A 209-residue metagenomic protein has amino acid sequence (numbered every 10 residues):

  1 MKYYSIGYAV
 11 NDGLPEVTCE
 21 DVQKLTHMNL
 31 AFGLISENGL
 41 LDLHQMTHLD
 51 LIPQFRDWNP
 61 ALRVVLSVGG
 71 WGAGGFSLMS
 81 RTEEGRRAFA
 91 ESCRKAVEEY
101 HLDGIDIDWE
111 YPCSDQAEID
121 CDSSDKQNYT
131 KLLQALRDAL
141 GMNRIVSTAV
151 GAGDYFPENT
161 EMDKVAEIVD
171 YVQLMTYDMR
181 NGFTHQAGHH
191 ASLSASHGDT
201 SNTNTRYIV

Functional and structural regions predicted by a protein language model:
M1-V97, S114: Glycan-recognition patch characteristic of GH18 chitinases/ENGases and related GlcNAc/peptidoglycan-binding proteins
Q23, Y100, E167: Structured loop/turn residues at beta-strand edges in well-structured enzyme cores
T26, D103, D170: Receiver (REC) domain switch/active-site residues of two-component response regulators
M28, L66, I107, L136 (+1 more regions): Conserved, mostly hydrophobic/aromatic
A31, D103, D108-E110, M175-D178: Conserved residues at the C-terminal ends of beta-strands
E37-T47, E91, P112-V209: Substrate-binding surface in catalytic domains of secreted glycosidases
V64-S67, G104-W109, V146-T148: Short beta-strand segments at enzyme active-site cores
F89, C93-Y100, I105-D108, Q134: Active-site neighborhood segments
